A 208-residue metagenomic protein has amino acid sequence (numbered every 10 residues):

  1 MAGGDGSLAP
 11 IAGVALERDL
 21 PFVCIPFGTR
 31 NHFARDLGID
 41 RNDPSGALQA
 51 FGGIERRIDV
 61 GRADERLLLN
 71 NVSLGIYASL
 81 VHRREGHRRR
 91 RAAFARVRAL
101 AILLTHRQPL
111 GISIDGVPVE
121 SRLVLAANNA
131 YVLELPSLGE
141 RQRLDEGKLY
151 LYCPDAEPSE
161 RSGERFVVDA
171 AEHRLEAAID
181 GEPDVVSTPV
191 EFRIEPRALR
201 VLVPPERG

Functional and structural regions predicted by a protein language model:
M1-R18: N-terminal small/polar loop signature for handling phosphorylated ligands or for N-terminal nucleophile
D5, G61, L80, V124 (+3 more regions): A residue-level signal for conserved active-site and pocket-lining positions in enzyme catalytic cores
L8-A9, E134, V186: Short, well-ordered alpha-helical microsegments
L16-L123, N128: Catalytic core of DAGKc-family lipid kinases
R57-V60, P109-G111, S121, G139 (+3 more regions): Short, acidic/polar N-cap/turn motifs at the starts of alpha helices
S73, L125-E140, P183: Glycine-rich phosphate/pyrophosphate-binding beta-alpha loops
G86-A95, V132-D155: Gly/Ser/Thr-rich active-site loops/lids in small-molecule metabolic enzymes that frequently grip phosphoryl groups
G116-P118, R143-E146, Y152-G208: ATP/nucleoside-binding phosphotransfer catalytic cores, i.e., glycine-rich phosphate-binding loops
